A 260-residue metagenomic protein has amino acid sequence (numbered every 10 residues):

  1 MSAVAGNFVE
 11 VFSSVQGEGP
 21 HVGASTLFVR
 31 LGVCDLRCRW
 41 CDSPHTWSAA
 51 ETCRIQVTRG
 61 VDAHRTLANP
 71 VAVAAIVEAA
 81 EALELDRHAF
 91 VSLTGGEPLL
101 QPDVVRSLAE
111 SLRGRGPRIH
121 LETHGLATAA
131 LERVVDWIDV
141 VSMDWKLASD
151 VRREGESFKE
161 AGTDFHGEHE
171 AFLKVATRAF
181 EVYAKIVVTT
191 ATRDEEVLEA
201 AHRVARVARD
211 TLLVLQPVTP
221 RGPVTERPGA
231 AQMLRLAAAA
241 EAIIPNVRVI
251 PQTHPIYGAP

Functional and structural regions predicted by a protein language model:
S2-A3, V9, S14-H21, A80 (+5 more regions): Short, well-ordered helical secondary-structure segments
A3-W47: N-terminal pre-triad scaffold of radical SAM enzymes
G6, W40-W137: Conserved Radical SAM active-site core
R30, T94, V214: Conserved Rossmann-like nucleotide-binding pocket used by diverse enzymes that bind dinucleotide cofactors
R37, E51, V151: Glycine/Thr-rich phosphate-binding loops of Rossmann-like dinucleotide-binding domains
R87-F90, L99-V247, Q252-P260: Conserved AdoMet/S-adenosylmethionine-binding subsite of the radical SAM
